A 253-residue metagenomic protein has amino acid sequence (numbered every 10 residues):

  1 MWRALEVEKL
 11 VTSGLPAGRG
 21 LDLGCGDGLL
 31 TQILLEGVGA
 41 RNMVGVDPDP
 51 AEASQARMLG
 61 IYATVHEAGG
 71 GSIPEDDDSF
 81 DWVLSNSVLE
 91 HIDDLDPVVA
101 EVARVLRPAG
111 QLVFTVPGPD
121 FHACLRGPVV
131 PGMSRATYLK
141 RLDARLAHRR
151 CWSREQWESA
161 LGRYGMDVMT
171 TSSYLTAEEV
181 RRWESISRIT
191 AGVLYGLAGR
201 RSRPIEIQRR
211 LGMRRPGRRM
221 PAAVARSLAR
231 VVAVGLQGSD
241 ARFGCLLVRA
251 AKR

Functional and structural regions predicted by a protein language model:
M1-D76, W82, S239-L247: Conserved N-terminal segment of class I S-adenosyl-L-methionine
S85-V88: A short beta-strand submotif of the Rossmann-like class I SAM-dependent methyltransferase core that lines
H91: Histidine-centered divalent metal-coordination motifs
D96-Q111: A short glycine-rich, Lys/Arg-flanked "PGG" loop and its adjoining helix->strand segment in the class I
V113-T137: Conserved class I S-adenosyl-L-methionine
P131-S134, T170-R253: A C-terminal cap/extension of S-adenosyl-L-methionine-dependent methyltransferases that defines the acceptor-substrate
K140-Q156: Acceptor-substrate binding/catalytic loop of class I
E155-S172: A SAM-dependent methyltransferase catalytic signature shared across enzymes that methylate proteins
